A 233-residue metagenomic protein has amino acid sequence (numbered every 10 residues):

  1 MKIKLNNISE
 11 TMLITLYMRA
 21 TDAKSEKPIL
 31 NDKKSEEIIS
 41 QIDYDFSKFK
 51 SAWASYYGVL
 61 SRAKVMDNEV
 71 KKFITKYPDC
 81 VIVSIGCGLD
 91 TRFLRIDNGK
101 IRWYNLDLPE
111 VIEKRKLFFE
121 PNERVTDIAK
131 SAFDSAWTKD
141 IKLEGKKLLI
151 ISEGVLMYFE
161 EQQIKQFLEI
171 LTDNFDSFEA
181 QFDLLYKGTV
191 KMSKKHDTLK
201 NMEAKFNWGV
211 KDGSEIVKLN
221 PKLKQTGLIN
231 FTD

Functional and structural regions predicted by a protein language model:
M1-V83, C87-K130, L143-E144: Rossmann-like AdoMet
D127, A136-T138, Y158-D176: A short, conserved alpha-helix within the catalytic core of class I
F133, M157, L184-T189: Short "lid" loop at the C-terminus of a central beta-strand within the Rossmann-like core of SAM-dependent
S135-G145: Short amphipathic alpha-helix with an adjacent loop that forms part of the alpha/beta core around
L148-E153, I164: A short beta-strand submotif of the Rossmann-like class I SAM-dependent methyltransferase core that lines
L148-L149, L171-K187: Conserved beta-strand signature within the Rossmann-like core of class I S-adenosyl-L-methionine
K187-A204: Short, glycine-/aromatic-enriched active-site segment of Class I SAM-dependent methyltransferases
E203-N230: Short alpha-helix
